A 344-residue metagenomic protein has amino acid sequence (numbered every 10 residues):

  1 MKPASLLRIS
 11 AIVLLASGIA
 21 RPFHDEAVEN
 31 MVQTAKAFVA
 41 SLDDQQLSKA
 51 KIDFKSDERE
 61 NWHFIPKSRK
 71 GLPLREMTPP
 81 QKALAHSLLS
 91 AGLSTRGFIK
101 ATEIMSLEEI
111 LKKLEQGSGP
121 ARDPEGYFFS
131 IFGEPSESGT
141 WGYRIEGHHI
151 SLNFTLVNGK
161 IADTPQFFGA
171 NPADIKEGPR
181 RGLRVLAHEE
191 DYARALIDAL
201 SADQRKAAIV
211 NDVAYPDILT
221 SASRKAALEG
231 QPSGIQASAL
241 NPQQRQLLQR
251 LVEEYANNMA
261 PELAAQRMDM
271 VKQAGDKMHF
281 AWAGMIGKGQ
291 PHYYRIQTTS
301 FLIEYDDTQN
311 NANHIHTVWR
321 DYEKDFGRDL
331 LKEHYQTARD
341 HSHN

Functional and structural regions predicted by a protein language model:
M1-R8: Positively charged n-region of N-terminal signal peptides that target proteins for export
R8-G18: Bacterial N-terminal signal peptides
F23-S94, F98-N344: A cross-kingdom marker for long, charged
